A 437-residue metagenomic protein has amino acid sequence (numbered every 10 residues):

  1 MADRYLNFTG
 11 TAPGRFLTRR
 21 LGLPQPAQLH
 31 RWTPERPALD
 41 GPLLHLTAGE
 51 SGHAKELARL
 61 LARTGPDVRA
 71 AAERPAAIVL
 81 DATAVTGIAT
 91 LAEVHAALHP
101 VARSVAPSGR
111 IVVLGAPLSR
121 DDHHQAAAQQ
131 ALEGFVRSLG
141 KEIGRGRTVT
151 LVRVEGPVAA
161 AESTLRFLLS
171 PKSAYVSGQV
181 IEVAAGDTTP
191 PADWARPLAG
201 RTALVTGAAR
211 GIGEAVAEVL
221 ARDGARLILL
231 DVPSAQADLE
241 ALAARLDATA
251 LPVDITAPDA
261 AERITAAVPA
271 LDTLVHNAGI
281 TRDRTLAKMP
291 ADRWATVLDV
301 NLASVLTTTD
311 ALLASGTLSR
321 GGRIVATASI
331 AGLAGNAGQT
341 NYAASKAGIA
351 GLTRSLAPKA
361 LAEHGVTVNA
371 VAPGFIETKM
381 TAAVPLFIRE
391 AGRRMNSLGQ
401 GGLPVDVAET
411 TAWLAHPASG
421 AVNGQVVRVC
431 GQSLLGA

Functional and structural regions predicted by a protein language model:
P66-A70, A225-E240: Conserved glycine-rich Rossmann-like NAD(P)H-binding loop of the short-chain dehydrogenase/reductase
T90, T285-L286, R293-W294, G392: Substrate-binding pocket helix/loop in short-chain dehydrogenase/reductase
S104, G134-R147, K172, A334 (+1 more regions): Active-site-adjacent segment of SDR/Rossmann-fold oxidoreductases
A128-L132, T309, S345, T353: Active-site helix of classical SDR
R145-T148, Y175-G178, G321, T367 (+1 more regions): Short, small/polar-rich loop/turn modules that mediate ligand/substrate recognition or access, typified
S177-G200, A334, N423-A437: Short C-terminal tail/terminal secondary-structure segment of NAD(P)H-dependent dehydrogenase/reductase domains
S329: Residue(s) in the substrate-gating loop at a strand-loop-helix junction that position the organic substrate next
